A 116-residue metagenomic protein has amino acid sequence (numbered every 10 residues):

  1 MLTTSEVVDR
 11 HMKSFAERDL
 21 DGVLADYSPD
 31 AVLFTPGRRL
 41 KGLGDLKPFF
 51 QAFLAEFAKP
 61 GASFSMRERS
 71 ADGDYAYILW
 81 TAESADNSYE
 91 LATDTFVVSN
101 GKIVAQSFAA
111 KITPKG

Functional and structural regions predicted by a protein language model:
M1-P29: Short, low-complexity N-terminal intrinsically disordered segments enriched in polar/charged residues
L2, L40-G44: Residues at secondary-structure transition points
T3, F34, K47-G116: A beta-strand edge to alpha-helix "cap/lid" segment located at domain peripheries
M12, T35, L43: N-terminal/domain-start segments enriched in small and hydrophobic, helix-friendly residues, covering either
R18, G37-R38: Conserved short acidic donor-positioning loop in nucleotide-sugar-dependent glycosyltransferases
L24, L43, K47-F50: Short, well-structured alpha-helical segments
R38-K41, S84: Glycine-/small-residue-rich active-site loops that bind phosphorylated ligands and cofactors
